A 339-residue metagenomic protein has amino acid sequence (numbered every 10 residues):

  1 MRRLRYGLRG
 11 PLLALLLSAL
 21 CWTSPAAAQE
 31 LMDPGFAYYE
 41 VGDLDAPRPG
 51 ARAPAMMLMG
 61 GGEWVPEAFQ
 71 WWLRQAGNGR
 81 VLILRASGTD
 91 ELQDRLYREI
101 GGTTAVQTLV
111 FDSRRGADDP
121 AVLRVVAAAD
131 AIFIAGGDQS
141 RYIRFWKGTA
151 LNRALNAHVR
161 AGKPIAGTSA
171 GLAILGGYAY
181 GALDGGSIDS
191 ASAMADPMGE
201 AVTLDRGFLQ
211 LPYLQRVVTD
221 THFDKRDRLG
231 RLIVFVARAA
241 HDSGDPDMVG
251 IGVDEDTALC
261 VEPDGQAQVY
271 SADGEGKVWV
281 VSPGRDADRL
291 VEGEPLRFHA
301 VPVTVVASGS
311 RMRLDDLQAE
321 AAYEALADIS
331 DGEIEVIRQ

Functional and structural regions predicted by a protein language model:
M1-L13: Bacterial N-terminal signal peptides that target proteins for export
G10-W22: Bacterial N-terminal signal peptides
T23-A28: Boundary at the C-terminal end of the N-terminal hydrophobic targeting segment
Q29-N78, G88-L92, I100, G181 (+1 more regions): C-terminal and late-domain segments of enzyme folds
W64-P66, L73-Q75, G79-V125: ATP/NTP phosphate-donor binding region
V125-A128, G148-G162: Catalytic-core regions built around general acid/base machinery
A135-G136, V159-A179: Catalytic nucleophile loop
Q139-T149: Glycine/threonine-rich flexible loop motifs
